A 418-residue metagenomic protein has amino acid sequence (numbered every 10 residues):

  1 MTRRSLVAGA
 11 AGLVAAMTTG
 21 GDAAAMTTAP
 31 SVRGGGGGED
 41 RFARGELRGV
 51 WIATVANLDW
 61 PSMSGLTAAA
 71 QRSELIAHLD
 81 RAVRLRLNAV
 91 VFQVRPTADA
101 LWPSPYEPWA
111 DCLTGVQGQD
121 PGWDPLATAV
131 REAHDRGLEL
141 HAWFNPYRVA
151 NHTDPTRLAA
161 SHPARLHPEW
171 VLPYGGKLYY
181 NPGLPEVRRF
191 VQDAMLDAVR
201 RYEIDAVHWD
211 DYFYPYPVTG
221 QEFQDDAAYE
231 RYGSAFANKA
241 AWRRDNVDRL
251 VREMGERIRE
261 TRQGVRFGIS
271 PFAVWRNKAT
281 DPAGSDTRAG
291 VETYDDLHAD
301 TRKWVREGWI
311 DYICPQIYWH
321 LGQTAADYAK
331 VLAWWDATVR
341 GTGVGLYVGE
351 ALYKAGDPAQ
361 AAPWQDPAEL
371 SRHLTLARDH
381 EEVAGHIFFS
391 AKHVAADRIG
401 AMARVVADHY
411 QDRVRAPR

Functional and structural regions predicted by a protein language model:
M1-V14: N-terminal secretory signal peptides and thylakoid transit peptides that target proteins across membranes
G45-G49, L87-R95, P125-V171, H208-D210 (+2 more regions): Glycine-rich, aromatic-flanked loop segments that form ligand/cofactor-binding clefts across common enzyme folds
N57-A69, Y147-D197, D295-D296: Active-site-adjacent "subsite" loops/lids of carbohydrate-active enzymes
S73-A98: Catalytic domains of carbohydrate-active enzymes, especially glycoside hydrolases
P96-F144, K239-M254, T261: Aromatic-lined substrate-binding rim segments of carbohydrate-active enzymes
W102-T114, R148-Y174, Y212-S234, T280-A289: Aromatic- and acidic-residue-enriched segments that line the glycan-binding/catalytic groove of carbohydrate-active
S234-A283, T293-P358: Glycoside hydrolase catalytic-domain groove-lining segments
Y312-G322, T342-P417: Substrate-binding cleft of secreted/luminal carbohydrate-active enzymes
